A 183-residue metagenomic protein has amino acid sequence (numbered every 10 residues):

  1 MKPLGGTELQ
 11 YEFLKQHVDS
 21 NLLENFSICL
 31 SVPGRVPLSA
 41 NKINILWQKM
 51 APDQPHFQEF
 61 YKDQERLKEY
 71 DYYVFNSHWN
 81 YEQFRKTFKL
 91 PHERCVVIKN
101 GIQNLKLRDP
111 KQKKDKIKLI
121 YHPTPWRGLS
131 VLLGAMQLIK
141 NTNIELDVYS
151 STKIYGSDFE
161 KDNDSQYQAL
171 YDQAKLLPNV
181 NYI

Functional and structural regions predicted by a protein language model:
M1-L38: N-terminal pre-catalytic "stem/leader" segment of glycosyltransferase-like enzymes
K15, M136-Q137: A conserved amphipathic alpha-helix that caps or lines the catalytic cleft of carbohydrate- and lipid-modifying enzymes
F26-H56, Y72-F75, V96-I98: Active-site proximal beta-strand in glycosyltransferases
C29-P37, H78-Y81, Q103, S151: Short, polar loop motifs at secondary-structure junctions
A51-Y73, Q168-A174: Membrane-proximal helix-turn-helix segments that form the acceptor-binding/catalytic region of lipid-linked
D71-R85, L90-L107: Donor nucleotide-sugar binding/catalytic pocket of nucleotide-sugar-dependent glycosyltransferases
K111-G128, L133-M136, D147: Conserved donor-binding/catalytic core segment of Leloir-type glycosyltransferases
S150, E160-I183: Nucleotide-activated donor-binding/catalytic signature segment of Leloir-type glycosyltransferases, i.e., the conserved
